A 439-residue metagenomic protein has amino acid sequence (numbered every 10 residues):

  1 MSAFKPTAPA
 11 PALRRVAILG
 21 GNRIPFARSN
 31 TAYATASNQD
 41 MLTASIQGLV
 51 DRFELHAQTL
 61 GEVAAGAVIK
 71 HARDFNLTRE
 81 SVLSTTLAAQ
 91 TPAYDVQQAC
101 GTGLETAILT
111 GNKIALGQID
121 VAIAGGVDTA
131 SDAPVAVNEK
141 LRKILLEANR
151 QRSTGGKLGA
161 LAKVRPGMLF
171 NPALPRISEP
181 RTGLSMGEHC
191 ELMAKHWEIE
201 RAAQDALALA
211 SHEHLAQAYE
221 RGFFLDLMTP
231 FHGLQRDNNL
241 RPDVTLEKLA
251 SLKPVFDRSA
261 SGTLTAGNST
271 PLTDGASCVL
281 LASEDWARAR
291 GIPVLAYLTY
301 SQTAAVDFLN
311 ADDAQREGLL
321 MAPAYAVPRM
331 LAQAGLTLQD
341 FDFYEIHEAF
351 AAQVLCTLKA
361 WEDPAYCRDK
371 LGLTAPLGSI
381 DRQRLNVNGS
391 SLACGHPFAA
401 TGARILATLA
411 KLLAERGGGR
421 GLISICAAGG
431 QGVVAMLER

Functional and structural regions predicted by a protein language model:
A3-A36, A160-R176, A250-M321, Y325-Q333 (+3 more regions): Condensing-enzyme catalytic core mediating Claisen C-C bond formation in acyl metabolism
P6-T7, N22-I24, A34-A44, R52 (+4 more regions): N-terminal extracellular/periplasmic Venus flytrap/periplasmic-binding protein-like
A34-R152, G222, M228-N238, Q339-W361: Conserved beta-ketoacyl condensing-enzyme motif
N38-F53, L77-S81, T106, M186-M193 (+6 more regions): Short, well-ordered amphipathic alpha-helical segments that serve as non-catalytic structural scaffolds within diverse
A67-A122, R165-L169, R181-S185, D243-P271 (+2 more regions): Conserved catalytic cysteine-centered active-site region of acyl-thioester-dependent Claisen-condensing enzymes
Q98-D128, A136, A194-F223, C278-D285 (+3 more regions): Active-site-proximal alpha-helical scaffold in enzymes
V121-L192: Flexible glycine-/small-residue-enriched beta->alpha junction loops that bind anionic phosphate/pyrophosphate groups
V306-A393: Active-site pocket-lining segment
